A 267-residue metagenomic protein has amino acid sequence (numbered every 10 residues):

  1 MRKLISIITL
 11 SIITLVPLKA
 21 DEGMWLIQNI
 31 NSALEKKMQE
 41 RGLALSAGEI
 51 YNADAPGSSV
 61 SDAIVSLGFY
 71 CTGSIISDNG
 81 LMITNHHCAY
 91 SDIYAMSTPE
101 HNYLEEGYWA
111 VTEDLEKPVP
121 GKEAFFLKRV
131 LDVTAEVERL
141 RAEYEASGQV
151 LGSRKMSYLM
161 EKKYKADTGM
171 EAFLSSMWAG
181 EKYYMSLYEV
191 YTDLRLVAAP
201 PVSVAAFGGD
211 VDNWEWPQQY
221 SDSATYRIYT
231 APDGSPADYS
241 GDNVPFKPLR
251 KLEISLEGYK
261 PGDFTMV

Functional and structural regions predicted by a protein language model:
M1-R2, L18: Short, intrinsically disordered low-complexity segments
R2-T9: Sec-dependent signal peptide recognition, specifically the positively charged N-region followed immediately by
I8, V16-V267: Terminal presequence/propeptide segments associated with secretion/organelle targeting and zymogen/polyprotein
